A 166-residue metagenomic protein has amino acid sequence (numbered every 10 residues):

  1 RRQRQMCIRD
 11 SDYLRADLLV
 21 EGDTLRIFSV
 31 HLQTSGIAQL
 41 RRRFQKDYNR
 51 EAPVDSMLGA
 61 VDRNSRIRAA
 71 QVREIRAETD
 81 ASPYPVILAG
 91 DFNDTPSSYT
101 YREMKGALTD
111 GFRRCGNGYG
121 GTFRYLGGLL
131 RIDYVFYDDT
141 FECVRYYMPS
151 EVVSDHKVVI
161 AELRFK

Functional and structural regions predicted by a protein language model:
Q3-I8: Short, small-residue-biased leader/transition segments that mark boundaries at the very start of proteins
S11-E51, F141, F165-K166: Beta-strand-turn-beta hairpins that frame and shape the catalytic cleft of phosphate-ester-processing enzymes
L19, F28, N64-A89: His/acidic metal-ligating clusters that form di-metal
L25-F28, N49-V54, P85-L88, F112: Short charge-dense sequence patches
R26-G36, S56-M57, I67-Q71, L126-Y134 (+1 more regions): Noncatalytic linker/hinge segments flanking ATPase motor cores
L32, D91-F92: Active-site metal-binding loops of divalent metal-dependent hydrolases
A52-R63: Short glycine/proline- and acidic residue-enriched helix-loop micro-motifs that form flexible lids or anion-recognition
R76-V86, F92-K166: Metal-dependent phosphoester-hydrolase catalytic domains
